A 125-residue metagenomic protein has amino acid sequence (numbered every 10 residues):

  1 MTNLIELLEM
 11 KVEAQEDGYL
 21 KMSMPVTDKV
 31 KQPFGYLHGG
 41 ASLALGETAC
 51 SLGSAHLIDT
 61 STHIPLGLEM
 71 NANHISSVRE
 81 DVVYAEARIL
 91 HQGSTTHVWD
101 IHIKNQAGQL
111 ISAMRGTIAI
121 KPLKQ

Functional and structural regions predicted by a protein language model:
M1-Q125: Terminal targeting signals and extreme-terminal segments of soluble enzymes
